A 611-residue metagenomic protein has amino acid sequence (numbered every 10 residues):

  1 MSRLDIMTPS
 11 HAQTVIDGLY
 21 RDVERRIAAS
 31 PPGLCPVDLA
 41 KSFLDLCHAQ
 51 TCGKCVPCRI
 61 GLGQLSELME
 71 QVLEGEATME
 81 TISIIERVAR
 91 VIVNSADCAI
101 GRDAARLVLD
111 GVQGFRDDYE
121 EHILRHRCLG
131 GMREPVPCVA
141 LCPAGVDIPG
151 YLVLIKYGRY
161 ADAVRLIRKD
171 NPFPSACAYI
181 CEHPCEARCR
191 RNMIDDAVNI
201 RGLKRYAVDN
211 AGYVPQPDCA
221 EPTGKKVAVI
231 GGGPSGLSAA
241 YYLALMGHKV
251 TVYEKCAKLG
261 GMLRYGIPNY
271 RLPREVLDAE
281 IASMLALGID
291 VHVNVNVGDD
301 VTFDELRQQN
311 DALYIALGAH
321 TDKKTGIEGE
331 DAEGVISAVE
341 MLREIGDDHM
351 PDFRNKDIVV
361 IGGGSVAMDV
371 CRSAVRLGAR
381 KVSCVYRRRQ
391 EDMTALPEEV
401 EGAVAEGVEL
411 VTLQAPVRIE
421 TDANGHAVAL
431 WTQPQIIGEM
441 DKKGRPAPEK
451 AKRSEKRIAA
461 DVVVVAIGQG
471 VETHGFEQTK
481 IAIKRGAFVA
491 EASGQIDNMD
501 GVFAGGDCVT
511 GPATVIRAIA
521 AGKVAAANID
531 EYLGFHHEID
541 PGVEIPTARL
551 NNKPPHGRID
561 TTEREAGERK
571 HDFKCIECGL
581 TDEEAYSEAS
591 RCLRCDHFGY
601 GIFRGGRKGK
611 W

Functional and structural regions predicted by a protein language model:
M1-L129: Redox cofactor-anchoring modules in respiratory/redox and cofactor-processing assemblies
D45-E67, R90-L107, G130-G150, P172-M193 (+1 more regions): Local cysteine-cluster metal-coordination motifs and their immediate loop/turn environment, predominantly Fe-S cluster
C128-L129, P137-C138, E401-G402, A415-T421 (+4 more regions): Mid-to-C-terminal Rossmann-like scaffold of FAD/NAD(P)H-dependent oxidoreductases
Y206-A220, A282-D299, D322-L377, I483-M499: Glycine-rich dinucleotide-binding loop and its adjacent helix/turn
K225-K249, A367-V375: N-terminal Rossmann-like FAD-binding beta1-loop-alpha1 element of flavoenzymes
K249-V252, C256-L287, V291, I345 (+2 more regions): Rossmann-like dinucleotide-binding cores of NAD(P)H-dependent redox enzymes
D331-N355, M440-P512, A548, N552-P554: FAD-site-proximal beta/loop scaffold in flavoenzymes
C508-H536: A conserved FAD-binding loop/helix module that cradles the flavin
